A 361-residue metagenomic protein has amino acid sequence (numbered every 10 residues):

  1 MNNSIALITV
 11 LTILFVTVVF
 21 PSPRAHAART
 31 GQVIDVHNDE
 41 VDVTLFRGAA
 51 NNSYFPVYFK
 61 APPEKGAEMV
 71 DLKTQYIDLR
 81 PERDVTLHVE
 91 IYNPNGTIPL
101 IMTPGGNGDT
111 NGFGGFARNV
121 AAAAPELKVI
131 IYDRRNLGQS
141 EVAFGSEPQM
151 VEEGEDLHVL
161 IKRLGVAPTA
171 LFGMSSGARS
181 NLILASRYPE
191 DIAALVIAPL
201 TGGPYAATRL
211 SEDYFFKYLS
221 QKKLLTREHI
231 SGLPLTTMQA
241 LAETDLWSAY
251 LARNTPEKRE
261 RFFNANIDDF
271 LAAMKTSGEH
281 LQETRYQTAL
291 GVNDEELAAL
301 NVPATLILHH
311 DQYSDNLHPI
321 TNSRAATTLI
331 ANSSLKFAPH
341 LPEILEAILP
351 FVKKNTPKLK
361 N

Functional and structural regions predicted by a protein language model:
V43, P56-T86: N-terminal cap/lid segment of alpha/beta-hydrolase-fold proteins
T86-Q139: Conserved HGGG/HGGXW glycine-rich cap/lid loop of the alpha/beta-hydrolase fold
D133-L137, T201, P339-L341: Short beta-to-alpha linker loops that shape the active-site pocket of alpha/beta-hydrolase fold enzymes
E152-T169: Conserved acidic catalytic loop of the alpha/beta-hydrolase fold
A167-A206: Conserved hydrolase catalytic core segment
L195-T226: Flexible "cap/lid" loop of the alpha/beta hydrolase fold
F216, L224-L317, T321-A325: Alpha/beta-hydrolase
N332-N361: Catalytic active-site module of serine/aspartate enzymes centered on a nucleophile-bearing elbow/loop
